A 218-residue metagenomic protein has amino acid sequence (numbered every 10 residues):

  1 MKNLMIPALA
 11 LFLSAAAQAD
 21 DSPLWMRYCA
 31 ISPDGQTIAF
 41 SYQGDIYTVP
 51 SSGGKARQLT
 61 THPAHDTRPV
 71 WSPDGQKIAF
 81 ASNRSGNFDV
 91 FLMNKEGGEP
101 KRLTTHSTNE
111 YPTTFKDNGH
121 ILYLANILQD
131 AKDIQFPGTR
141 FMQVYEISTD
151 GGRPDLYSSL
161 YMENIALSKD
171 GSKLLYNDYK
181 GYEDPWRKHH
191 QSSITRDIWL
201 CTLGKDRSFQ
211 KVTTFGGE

Functional and structural regions predicted by a protein language model:
M1-L4: Positively charged n-region of N-terminal signal peptides that target proteins for export
I6-S14: Bacterial N-terminal signal peptides
A15-A19: Sec/Tat signal peptide C-region and signal peptidase I cleavage site
D21-A39: An edge-strand/N-cap motif at the start of beta-rich repeat modules
D21-P23, S41-Y47, K55, T60-D66 (+7 more regions): A flexible loop/linker signature enriched in serine peptidases of the S9 family
A30-G35, P69-K77, P112-I121, I165-K173: Blade-terminus and WD-like Trp-Asp/Gly-His loop motifs, strongest in beta-propeller folds
P50: Periplasmic/extracellular electron-transfer cofactor-ligation site, primarily the c-type cytochrome heme-c attachment
